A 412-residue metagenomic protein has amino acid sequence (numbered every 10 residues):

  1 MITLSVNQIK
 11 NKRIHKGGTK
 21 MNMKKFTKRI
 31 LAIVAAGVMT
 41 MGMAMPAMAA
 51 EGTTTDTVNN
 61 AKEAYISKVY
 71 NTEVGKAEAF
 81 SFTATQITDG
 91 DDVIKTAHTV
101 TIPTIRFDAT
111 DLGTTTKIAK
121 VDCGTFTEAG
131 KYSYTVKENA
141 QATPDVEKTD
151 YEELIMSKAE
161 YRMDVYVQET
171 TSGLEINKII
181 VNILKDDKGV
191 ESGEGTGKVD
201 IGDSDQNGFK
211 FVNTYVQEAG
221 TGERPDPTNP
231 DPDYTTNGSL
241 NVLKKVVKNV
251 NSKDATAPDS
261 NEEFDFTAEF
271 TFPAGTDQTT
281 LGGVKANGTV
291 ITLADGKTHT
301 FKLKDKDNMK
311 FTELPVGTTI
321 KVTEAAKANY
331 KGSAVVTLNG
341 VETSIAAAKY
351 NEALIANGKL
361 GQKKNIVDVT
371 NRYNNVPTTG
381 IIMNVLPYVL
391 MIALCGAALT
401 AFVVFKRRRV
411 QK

Functional and structural regions predicted by a protein language model:
I2-K412: Solvent-exposed loop/turn and edge beta-strand elements of beta-rich ligand-binding domains
